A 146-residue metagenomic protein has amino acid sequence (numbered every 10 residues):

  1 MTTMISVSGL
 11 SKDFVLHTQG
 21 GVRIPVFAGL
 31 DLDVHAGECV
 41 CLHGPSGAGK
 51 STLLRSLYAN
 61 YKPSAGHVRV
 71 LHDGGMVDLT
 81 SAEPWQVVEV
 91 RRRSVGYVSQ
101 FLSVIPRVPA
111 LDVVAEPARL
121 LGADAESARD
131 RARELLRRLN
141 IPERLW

Functional and structural regions predicted by a protein language model:
I5, F27-G29, V90: Conserved structural motif at the start of ABC-family nucleotide-binding domains
G21, M76-G96: ABC ATPase NBD coupling module
H43-P45: The feature captures the beta-strand-to-loop junction immediately N-terminal to the Walker
Y58: Helix-to-loop junction immediately C-terminal to a conserved catalytic motif
G66-D78: Conserved ABC transporter NBD signature motif
D78, E126-R144: Conserved ABC ATPase "signature" region
V108-P117: Short coil-to-helix segment of the ABC ATPase nucleotide-binding domain corresponding to the Q-loop/switch region
